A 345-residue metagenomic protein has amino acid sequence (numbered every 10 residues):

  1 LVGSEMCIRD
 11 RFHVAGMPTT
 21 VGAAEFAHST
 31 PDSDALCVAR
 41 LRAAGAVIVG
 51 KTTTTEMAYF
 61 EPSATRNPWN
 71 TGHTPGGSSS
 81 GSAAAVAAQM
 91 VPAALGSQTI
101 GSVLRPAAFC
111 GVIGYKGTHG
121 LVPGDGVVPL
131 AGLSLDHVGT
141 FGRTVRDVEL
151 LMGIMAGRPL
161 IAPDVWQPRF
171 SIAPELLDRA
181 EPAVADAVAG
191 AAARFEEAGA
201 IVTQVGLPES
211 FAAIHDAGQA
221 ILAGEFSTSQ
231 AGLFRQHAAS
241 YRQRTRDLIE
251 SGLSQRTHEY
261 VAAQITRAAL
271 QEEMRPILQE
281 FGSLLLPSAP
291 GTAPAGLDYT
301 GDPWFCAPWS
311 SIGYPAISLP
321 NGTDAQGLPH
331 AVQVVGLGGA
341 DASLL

Functional and structural regions predicted by a protein language model:
S4-E5, D10-V21, Q167, A220-R275 (+1 more regions): Short helix-loop capping/hinge segments that flank enzyme active sites or metal/cofactor-binding pockets
S4-T30, M57-Y59, V188, A293: Short, well-ordered alpha-helical
R9, R42-K51, V91-P92, E149 (+2 more regions): Glycine-rich, small-residue loops and helix-cap segments that act as flexible hinges at active-site edges
A15-P18, G153-A217, T323: Gly/Ser-rich, acidic/histidine-flanked active-site/gating loops
E25-S29, D136-R143, E250-Q255, V334-V335: Short, well-ordered beta-strand elements within core beta-sheets of diverse protein domains
S33-M152, Y314-A331: Short glycine/serine-rich loop segments
S63-T71, I214-S229: Charged, often glycine-rich, active-site loop that binds/positions anionic groups
A183-G206, A231-Q236, Y260-F281: Acyltransferase
